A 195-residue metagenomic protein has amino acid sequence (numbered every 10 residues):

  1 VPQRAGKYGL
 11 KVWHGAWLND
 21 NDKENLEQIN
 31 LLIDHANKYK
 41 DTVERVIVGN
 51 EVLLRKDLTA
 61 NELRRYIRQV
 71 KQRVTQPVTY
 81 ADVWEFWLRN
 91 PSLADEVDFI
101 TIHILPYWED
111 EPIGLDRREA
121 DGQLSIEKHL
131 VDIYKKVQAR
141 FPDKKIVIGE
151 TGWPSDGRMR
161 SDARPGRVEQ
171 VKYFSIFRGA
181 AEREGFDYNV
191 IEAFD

Functional and structural regions predicted by a protein language model:
V1-D20, E24-E27: N-terminal carbohydrate-binding/catalytic regions of secreted carbohydrate-active enzymes
P2-A5, N25-A36, D57-I67, V83-F99: Distinct, well-ordered alpha-helical segments
Y8-L10, H14, E44, D82-K128: Aromatic- and acid-rich polysaccharide-binding/catalytic face of secreted or lumenal carbohydrate-active enzymes
G15-N21, V48-L53, V83-F86, L105-Y107 (+2 more regions): Active-site beta-loop-alpha junctions enriched in small/polar residues
A16, V70-L88, D143-E150, F186-D195: Aromatic-lined carbohydrate-recognition surfaces of secreted/lumenal glycan-active proteins
D34-T59, W87-L88, V147-G149: Active-site groove signature of glycoside hydrolases
W108-R158: Glycoside hydrolase catalytic-domain groove-lining segments
K145-G157, S161-D195: Substrate-binding cleft of secreted/luminal carbohydrate-active enzymes
